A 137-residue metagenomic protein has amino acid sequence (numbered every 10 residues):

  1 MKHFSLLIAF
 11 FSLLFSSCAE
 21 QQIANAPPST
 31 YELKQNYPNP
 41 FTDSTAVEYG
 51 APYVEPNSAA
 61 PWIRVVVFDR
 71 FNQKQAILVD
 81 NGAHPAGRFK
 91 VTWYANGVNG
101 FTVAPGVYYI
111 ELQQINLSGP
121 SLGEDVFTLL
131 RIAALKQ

Functional and structural regions predicted by a protein language model:
K2-L7, S12-A26: Short, compositionally biased serine/threonine- and acidic-rich segments at solvent-exposed termini, linkers, or domain
F11, Y53-A59, V98-G100, N116-L122: Alpha-helix termini
C18-A24, E32, Y37, V47 (+1 more regions): C-terminal tail/sorting-segment detector
P40-F41: Acidic, glycine-anchored loop motifs typical of Ca2+
T45-N57, W93: Aromatic/hydrophobic beta-strand junction motif of beta-rich domains
A60-V65: Exposed beta-strand and adjacent loop surfaces of beta-rich binding modules that mediate intermolecular recognition
F68-Q75, Y108: Short, glycine-anchored, charge-dense loop/turn motifs used at functional sites
D80-P120: Short, surface-exposed loop/turn motifs with a glycine/proline- and acidic-biased composition
